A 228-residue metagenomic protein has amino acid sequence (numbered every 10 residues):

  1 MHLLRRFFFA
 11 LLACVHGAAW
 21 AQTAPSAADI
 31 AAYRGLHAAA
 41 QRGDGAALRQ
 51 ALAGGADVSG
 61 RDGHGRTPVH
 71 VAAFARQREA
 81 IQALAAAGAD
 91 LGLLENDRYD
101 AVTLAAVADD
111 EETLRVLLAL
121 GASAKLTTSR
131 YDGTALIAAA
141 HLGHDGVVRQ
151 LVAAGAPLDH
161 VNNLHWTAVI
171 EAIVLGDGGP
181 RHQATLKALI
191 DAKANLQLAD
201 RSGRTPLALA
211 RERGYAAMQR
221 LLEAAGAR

Functional and structural regions predicted by a protein language model:
A21-G54, G63-R66, A224, R228: Intrinsically disordered, low-complexity regulatory segments in ankyrin-centric signaling systems
Q22-G35, A154, V174, R181-T185 (+4 more regions): Ankyrin-repeat-protein effector appendages
D29, D62, E95, T128-S129 (+2 more regions): Ankyrin repeat boundary/linker residues
A32, G65, R98, Y131-D132 (+2 more regions): Start-of-repeat signature of ankyrin repeats
A38-G43, V71-Q77, L104-D110, A138-H144 (+2 more regions): Ankyrin repeat A-helix N-terminal signature
D44-L52, Q77-A85, D110-A119, H144-V152 (+2 more regions): Ankyrin repeat structural motif
V58, L91, A124-K125, L158 (+1 more regions): Ankyrin-repeat inter-repeat connecting loop/turn
